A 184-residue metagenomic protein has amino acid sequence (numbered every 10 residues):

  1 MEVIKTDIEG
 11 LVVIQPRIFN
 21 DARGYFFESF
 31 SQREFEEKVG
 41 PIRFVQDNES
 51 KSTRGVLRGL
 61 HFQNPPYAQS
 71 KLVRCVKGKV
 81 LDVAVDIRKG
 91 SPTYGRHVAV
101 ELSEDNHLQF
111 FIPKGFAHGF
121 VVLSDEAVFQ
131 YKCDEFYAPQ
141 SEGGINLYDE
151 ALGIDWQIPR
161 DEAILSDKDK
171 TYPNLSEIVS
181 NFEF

Functional and structural regions predicted by a protein language model:
M1-L108, S124-E126, C133-F184: Non-catalytic, conserved peripheral segments adjacent to functional cores
F110, H118-L123: Short beta-strand His + acidic residue motifs that chelate non-heme Fe in jelly-roll/DSBH and cupin folds
